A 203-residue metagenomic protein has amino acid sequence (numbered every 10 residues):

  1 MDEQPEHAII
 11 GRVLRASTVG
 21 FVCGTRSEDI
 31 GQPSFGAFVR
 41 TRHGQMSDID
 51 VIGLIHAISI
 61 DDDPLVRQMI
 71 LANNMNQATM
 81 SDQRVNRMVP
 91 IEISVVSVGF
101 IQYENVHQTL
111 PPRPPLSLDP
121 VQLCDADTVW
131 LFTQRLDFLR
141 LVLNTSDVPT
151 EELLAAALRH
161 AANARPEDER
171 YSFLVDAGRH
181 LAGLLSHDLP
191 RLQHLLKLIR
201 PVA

Functional and structural regions predicted by a protein language model:
P5-V22: Short, basic/aromatic beta-hairpin or loop at an interaction surface
I9-L14, A37-F38, S47-D61: Short beta-strand-centered aromatic/proline hotspots
G20-T25, D61-N74, V95: Short, solvent-exposed secondary-structure boundary/capping segments
G31-S34: Short, well-ordered loop/turn sites that connect or cap secondary structure elements
I55, D63-N86: Charged substrate-recognition surface patches at the periphery of nucleic-acid/ligand-binding domains
N86-A203: Charge/polar-rich, low-complexity and marginally structured segments
